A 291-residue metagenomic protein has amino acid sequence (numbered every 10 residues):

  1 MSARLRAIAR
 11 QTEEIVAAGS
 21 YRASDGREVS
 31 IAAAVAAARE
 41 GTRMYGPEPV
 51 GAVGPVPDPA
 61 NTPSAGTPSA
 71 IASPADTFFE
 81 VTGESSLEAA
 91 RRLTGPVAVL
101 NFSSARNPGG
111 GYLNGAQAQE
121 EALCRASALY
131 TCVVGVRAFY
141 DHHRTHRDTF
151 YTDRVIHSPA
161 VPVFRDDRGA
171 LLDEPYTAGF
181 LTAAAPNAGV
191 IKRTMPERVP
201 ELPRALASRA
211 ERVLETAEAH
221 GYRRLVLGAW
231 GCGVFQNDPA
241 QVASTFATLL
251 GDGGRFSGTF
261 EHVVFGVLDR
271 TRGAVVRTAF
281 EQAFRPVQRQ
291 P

Functional and structural regions predicted by a protein language model:
M1-L225, A229-P291: Macrodomain-like recognition of ADP-ribose-binding/processing modules
